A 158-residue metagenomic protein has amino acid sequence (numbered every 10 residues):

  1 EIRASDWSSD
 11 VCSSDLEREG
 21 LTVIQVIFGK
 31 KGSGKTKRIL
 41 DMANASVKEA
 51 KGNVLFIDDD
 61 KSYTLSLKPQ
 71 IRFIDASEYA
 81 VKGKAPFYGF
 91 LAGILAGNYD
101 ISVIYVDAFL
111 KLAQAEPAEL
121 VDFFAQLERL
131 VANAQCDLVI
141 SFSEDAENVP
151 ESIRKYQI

Functional and structural regions predicted by a protein language model:
E1-D15: Single conserved hydrophobic/aromatic residue that forms the stacking wall/gate of nucleotide- or nucleobase-binding
E17-R18, I158: Charged, low-complexity C-terminal accessory regions
T22-I94, V149-E151: Conserved P-loop
Q25-I27, V54, I101-V106, L138: Generic beta-sheet signal
K35, G83, F87-F90, I101 (+2 more regions): Amphipathic alpha-helical interface surfaces
V103-I158: Replace "adjacent to P-loop NTPase cores in ATP/GTP-dependent enzymes" with "adjacent to NTP-binding cores
